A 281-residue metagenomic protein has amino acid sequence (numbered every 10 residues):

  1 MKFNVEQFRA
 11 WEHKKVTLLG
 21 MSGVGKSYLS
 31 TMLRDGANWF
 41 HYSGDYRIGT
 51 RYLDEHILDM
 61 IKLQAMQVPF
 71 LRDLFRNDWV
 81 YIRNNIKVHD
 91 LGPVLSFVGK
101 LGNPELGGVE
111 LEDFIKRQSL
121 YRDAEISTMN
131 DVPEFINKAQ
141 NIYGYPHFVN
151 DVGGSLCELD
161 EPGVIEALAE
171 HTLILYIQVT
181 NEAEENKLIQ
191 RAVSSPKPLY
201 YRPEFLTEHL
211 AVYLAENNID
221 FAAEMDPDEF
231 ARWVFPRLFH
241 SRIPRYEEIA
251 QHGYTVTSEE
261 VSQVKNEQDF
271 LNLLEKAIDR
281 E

Functional and structural regions predicted by a protein language model:
L18: Hydrophobic anchor at the beta1->P-loop junction of P-loop NTPases
S22: The conserved Walker
G25-K26: Conserved glycine(s) of the Walker
L29, L33: Hydrophobic positions on the alpha1 helix immediately C-terminal to the Walker A/P-loop
N38-L53: Short beta-strand-centered segment that lines the nucleotide-binding/catalytic pocket of NTP-utilizing
L53, L58-G163: ATP-dependent small-molecule kinase phosphotransfer cores that center on conserved nucleotide phosphate-binding segments
D151-V152, A167-N218: Conserved phosphate-donor/acceptor-positioning beta-strand/loop module used by diverse small-molecule
N218-E281: NTP-dependent small-molecule kinase module
